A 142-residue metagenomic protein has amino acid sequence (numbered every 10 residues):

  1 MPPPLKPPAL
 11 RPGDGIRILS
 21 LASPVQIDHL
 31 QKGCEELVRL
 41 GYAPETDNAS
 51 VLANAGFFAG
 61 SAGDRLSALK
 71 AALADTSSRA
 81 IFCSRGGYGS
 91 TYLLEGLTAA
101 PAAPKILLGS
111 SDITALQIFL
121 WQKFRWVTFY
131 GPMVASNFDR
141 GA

Functional and structural regions predicted by a protein language model:
M1-S77: ATP/NTP phosphate-donor binding region
F58-A142: Active-site histidine-anchored catalytic micro-motif
